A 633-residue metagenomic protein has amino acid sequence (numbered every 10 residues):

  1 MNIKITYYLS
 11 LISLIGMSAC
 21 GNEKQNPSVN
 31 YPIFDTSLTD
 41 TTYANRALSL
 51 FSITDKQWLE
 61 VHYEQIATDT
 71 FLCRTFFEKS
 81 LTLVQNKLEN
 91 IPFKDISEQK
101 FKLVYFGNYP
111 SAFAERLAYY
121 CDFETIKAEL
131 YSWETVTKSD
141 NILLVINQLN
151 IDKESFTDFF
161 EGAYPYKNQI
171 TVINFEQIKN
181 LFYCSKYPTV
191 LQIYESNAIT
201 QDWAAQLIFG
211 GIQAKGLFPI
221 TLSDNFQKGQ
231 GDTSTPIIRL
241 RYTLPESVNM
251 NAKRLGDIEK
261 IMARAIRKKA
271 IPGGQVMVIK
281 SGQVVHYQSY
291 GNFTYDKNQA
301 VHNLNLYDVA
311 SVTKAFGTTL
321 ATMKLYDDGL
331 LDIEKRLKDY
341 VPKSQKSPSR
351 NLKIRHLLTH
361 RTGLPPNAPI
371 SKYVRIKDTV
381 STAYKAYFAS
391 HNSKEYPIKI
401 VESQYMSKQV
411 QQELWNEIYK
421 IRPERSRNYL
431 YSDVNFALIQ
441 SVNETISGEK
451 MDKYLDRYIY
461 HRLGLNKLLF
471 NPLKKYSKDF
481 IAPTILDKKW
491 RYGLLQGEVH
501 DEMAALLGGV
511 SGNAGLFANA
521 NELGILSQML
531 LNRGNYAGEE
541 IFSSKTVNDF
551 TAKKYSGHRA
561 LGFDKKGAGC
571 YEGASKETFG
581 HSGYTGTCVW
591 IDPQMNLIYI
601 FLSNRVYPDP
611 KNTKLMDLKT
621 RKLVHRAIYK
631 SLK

Functional and structural regions predicted by a protein language model:
L9-G16: Bacterial N-terminal signal peptides
C20-S247, N251: Preference for extracellular/luminal or secreted protein segments
D40-F51, T221-N225, N532, Y536 (+4 more regions): Short, gly/Ser/Thr-rich active-site loops of penicillin-recognizing serine hydrolases
T189-L191, N596-R605, D609: Short, well-ordered beta-strand elements
V248-V309, L330-D332, D501, S575 (+1 more regions): Short, conserved catalytic-motif segment at the N-terminal edge
D257, K268-Q275, K297-T359, I421-N435 (+1 more regions): Short active-site loop at a secondary-structure junction that contains or immediately precedes the catalytic residue(s)
R350-T578: Short, surface-exposed loop or secondary-structure junction motifs that flank catalytic or metal-binding residues
T578, T585-I598: Short, surface-exposed beta-strand/loop micro-motifs that present aromatic residues
